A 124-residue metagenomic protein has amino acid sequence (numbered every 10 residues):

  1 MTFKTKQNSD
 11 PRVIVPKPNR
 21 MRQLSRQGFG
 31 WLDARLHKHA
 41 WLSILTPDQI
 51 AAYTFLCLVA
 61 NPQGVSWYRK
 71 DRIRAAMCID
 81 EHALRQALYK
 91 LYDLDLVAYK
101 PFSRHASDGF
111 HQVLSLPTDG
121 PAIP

Functional and structural regions predicted by a protein language model:
M1-G28, D95-L96: N-terminal leader segment of winged-helix/HTH proteins
T2-T5, H39-D48, V59-P117: Winged helix-turn-helix DNA-binding recognition segment
L32-A34: Acidic, metal-coordinating catalytic segment for phosphate/diphosphate chemistry, firing primarily on the Nudix
A51-F55: Pre-recognition alpha-helix immediately N-terminal to the DNA-recognition helix within helix-turn-helix or winged-helix
P117-I123: Short, charged/polar, Gly/Pro-enriched secondary-structure boundary elements
